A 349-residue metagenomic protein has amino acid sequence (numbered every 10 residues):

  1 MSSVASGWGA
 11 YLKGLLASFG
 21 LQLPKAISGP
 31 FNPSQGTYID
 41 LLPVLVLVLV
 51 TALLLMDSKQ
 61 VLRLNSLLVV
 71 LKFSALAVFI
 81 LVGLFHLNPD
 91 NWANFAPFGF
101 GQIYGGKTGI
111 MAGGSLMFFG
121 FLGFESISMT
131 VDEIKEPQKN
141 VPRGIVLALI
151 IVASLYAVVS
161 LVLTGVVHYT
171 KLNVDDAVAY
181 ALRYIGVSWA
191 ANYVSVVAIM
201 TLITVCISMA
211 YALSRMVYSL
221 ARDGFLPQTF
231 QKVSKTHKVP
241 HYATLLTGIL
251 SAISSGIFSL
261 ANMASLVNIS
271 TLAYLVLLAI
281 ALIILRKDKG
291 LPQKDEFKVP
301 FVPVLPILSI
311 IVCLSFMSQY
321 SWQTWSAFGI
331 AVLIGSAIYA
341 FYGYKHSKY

Functional and structural regions predicted by a protein language model:
M1-L47, A52-L55, I199-S219, S259-A273: Hydrophobic transmembrane alpha-helices that form the core helical bundles of multi-pass secondary transporters
G9, Y38-P89, I145, A264-L277 (+1 more regions): Membrane-interface loop-to-helix entry segments
G14, A75-F79, M216-V217, V267-D295 (+1 more regions): Hydrophobic alpha-helical segments of multi-pass membrane transport proteins
G20-L41, L67-V196, T324-A327: Helix-loop-helix junctions that connect adjacent transmembrane segments in multi-pass membrane transporters
Q35-I39, T229-H241, L275-W325, K345-Y349: C-terminal membrane-solvent junction of multi-pass transporters and transport-like membrane proteins
I39-V44, K135-Y156, S188-A191, Y218-G256 (+1 more regions): Loop-to-transmembrane helix boundary motifs in multi-pass membrane proteins
L42-V46, I103-M117, V158, R183-I207 (+4 more regions): Select transmembrane alpha-helical segments in multipass membrane proteins
T51-A52, I80, S160-V162, I199 (+4 more regions): Alpha-helical transmembrane segments of multipass membrane proteins
